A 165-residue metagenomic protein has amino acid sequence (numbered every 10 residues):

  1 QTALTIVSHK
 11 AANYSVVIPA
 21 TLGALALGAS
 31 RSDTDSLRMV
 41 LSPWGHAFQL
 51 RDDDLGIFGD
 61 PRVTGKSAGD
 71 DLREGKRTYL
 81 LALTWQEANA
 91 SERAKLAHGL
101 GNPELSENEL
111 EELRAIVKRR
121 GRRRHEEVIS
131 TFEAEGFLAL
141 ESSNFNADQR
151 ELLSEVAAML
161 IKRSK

Functional and structural regions predicted by a protein language model:
Q1-K165: All-alpha prenyltransferase/terpene-synthase fold signal
